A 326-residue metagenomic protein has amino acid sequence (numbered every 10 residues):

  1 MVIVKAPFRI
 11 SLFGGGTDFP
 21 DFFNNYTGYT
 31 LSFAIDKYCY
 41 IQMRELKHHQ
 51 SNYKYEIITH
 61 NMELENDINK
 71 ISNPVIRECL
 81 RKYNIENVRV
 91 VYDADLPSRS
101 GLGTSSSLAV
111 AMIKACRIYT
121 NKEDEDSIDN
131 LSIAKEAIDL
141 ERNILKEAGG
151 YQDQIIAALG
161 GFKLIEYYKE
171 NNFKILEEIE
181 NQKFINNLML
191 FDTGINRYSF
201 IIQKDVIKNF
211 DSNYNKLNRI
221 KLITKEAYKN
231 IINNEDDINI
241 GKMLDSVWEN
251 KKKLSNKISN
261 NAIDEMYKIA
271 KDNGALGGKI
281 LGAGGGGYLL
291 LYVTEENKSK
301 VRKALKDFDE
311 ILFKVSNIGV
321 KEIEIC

Functional and structural regions predicted by a protein language model:
V2-F13, D18-D21, S32-F33, Y38-N84 (+5 more regions): C-terminal nucleotide
F23-N25, G103-T104, A148-G149: Short glycine/proline-enriched turns and hinge-like loops at secondary-structure junctions
V90-S98: N-terminal pre-triad scaffold of radical SAM enzymes
L102-E125, A158: DPxDG-like acidic metal-binding loop motif
N130-I133: Short, charged, amphipathic alpha-helices and their helix-cap/turn boundaries
G286: Glycine-rich active-site/cofactor-binding loop and its immediate structural neighborhood
